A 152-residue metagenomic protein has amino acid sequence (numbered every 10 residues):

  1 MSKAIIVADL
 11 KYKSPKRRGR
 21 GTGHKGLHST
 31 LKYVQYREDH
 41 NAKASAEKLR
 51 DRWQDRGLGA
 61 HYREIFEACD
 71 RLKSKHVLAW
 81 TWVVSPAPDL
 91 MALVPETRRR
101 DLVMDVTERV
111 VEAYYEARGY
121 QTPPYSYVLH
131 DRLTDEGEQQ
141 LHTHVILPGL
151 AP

Functional and structural regions predicted by a protein language model:
M1-P152: N-terminal nicking endonuclease/strand-transfer module with a His-rich metal-binding environment and a catalytic Tyr
